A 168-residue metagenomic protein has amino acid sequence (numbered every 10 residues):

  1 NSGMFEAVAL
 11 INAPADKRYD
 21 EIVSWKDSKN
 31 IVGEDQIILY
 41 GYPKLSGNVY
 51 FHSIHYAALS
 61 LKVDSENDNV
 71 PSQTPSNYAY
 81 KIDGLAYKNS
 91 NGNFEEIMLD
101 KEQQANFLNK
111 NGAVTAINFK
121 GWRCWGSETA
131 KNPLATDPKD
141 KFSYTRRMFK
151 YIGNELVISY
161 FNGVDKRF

Functional and structural regions predicted by a protein language model:
N1-F168: A glycine- and small-residue-enriched flexible loop/hinge signal that marks low-structured segments
